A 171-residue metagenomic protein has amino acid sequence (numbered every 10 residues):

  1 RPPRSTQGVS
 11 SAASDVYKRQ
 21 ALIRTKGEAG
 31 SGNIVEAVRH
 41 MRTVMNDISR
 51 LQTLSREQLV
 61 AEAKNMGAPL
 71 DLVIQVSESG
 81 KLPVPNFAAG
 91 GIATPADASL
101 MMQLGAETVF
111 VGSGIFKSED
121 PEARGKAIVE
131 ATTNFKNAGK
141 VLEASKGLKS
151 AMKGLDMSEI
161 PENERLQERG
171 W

Functional and structural regions predicted by a protein language model:
R1, Q75-A89: Short beta-strand/loop segments at the ligand-binding rim of alpha/beta enzyme cores
R1-A13, Y17: Single conserved hydrophobic/aromatic residue that forms the stacking wall/gate of nucleotide- or nucleobase-binding
S11-S14, K26-E28, P85-A96, G114: Glycine-rich beta-to-alpha transition loops that act as phosphate-gripper elements at the mouths of alpha/beta enzyme
V16, V141-S150, G154-M157, N163-W171: Active-site loops and adjacent core secondary-structure elements that bind or stabilize anionic groups
R19, A37, N86, M101 (+2 more regions): Conserved, mostly hydrophobic/aromatic
A21-I34, L104-R124: Glycine-rich phosphate-binding active-site loops on the catalytic face of alpha/beta enzymes
A29-S77: Glycine- and Gly-Pro-enriched alpha-helical subdomains that act as flexible, kink-prone "lid/hinge" or packing modules
N33-D47, K117-A138: C-terminal helical cap(s) of enzyme catalytic domains, especially alpha/beta-barrels
